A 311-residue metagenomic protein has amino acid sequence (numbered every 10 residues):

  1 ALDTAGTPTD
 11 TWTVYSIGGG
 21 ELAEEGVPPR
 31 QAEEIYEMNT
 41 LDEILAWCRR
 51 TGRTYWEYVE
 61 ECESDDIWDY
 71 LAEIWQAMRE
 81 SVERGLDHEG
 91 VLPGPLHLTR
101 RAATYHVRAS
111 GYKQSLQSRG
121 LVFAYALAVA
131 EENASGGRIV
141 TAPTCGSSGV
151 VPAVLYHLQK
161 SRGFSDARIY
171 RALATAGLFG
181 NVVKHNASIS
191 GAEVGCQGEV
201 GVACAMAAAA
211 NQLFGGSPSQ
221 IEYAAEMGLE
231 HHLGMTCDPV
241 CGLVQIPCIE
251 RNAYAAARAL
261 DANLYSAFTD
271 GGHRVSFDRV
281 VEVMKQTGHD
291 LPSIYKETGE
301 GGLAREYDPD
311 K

Functional and structural regions predicted by a protein language model:
A1-Y112: C-terminal regulatory domains involved in ligand/effector binding and gene-expression control
V14, S81-V82, N133, I139-P143 (+7 more regions): Long, contiguous hydrophobic alpha-helical segments, chiefly transmembrane helices and signal peptides
E33-Y36, W47, C62-Y70, I74 (+7 more regions): Catalytic cores of large soluble enzymes that bind and process phosphate-bearing ligands
D65, D69-G195, G302-K311: Accessory "access/gating" subregions that flank catalytic or transport cores
S118, P143, S147, R168 (+4 more regions): Secondary-structure capping and boundary motifs in well-ordered enzyme cores
A124, A128, G149-Q159, A174-V182 (+3 more regions): Contiguous, well-ordered alpha-helical segments that form the cores/surfaces of helical PPI scaffolds
T141-A142, H185, G191-V194, G198 (+4 more regions): Generic structural "secondary-structure junction" signal
A209-K311: Functionally critical mobile loop/hinge segments
